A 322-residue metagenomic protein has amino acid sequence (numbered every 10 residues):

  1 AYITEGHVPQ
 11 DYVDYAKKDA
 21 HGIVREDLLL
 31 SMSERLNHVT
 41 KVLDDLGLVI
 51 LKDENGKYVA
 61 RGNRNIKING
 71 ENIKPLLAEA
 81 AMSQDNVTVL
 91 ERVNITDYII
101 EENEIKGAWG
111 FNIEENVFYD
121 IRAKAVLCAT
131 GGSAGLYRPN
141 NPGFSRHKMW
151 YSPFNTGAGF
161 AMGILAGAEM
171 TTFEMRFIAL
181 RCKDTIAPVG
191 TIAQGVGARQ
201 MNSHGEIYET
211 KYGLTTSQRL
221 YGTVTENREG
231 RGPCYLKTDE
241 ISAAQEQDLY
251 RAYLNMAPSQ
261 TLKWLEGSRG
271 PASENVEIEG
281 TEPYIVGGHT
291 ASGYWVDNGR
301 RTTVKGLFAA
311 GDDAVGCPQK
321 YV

Functional and structural regions predicted by a protein language model:
Y2-M32: Glycine-rich active-site loop/strand segments that organize a redox cofactor
I3-H7, D27, R64-I68, E114 (+4 more regions): Alpha-helix capping and helix-loop boundary segments enriched in small/acidic/polar residues
Q10, K52, A134-P139, G316-P318: Short acidic/His/Gly/Ser-rich catalytic and metal-binding motifs that mark active-site loops of diverse hydrolases
N37, D44-T96, E101-E104, T172-Y321: Mobile, glycine/GP-rich and aromatic-enriched active-site lid/loop segments adjacent to catalytic centers
G107-N112: Short beta-strand segments that buttress and anchor functional surface loops
E114, A123-A125, A129-G135, D313-A314: Glycine-/small-residue-rich beta->alpha transition segments that form the dinucleotide
E114-A125, T302-G306: Core beta-strand elements of the Rossmann-like FAD/NAD(P) dinucleotide-binding domain in flavoenzyme oxidoreductases
C128-A187: Glycine-rich loop(s) and the adjacent beta-strand/alpha-helix scaffold that form part
